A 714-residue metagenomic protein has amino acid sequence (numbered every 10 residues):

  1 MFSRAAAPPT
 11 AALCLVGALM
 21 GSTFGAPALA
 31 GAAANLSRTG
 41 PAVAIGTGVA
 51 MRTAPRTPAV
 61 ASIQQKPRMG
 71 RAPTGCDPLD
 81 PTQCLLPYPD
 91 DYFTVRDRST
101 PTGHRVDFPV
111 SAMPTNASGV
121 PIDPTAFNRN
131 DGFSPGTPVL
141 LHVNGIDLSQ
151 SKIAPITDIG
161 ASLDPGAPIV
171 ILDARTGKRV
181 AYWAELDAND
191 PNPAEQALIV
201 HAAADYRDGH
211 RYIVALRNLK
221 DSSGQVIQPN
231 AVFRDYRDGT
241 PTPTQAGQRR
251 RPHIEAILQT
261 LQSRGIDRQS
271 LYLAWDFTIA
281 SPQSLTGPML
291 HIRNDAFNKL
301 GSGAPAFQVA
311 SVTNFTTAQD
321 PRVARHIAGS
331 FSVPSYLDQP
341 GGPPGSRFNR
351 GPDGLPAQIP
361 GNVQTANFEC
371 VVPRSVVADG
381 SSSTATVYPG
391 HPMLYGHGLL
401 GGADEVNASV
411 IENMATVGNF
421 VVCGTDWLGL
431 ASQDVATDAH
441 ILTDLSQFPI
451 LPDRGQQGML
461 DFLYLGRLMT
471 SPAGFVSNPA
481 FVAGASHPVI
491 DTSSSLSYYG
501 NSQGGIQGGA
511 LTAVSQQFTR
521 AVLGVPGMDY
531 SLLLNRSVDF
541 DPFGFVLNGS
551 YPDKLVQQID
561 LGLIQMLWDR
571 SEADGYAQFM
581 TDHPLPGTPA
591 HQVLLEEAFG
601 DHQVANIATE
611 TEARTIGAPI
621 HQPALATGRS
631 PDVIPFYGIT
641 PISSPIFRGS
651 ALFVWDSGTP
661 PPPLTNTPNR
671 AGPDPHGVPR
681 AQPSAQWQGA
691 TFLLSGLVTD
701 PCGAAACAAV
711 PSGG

Functional and structural regions predicted by a protein language model:
T10-T23: Bacterial N-terminal signal peptides
M20-A59: Signal peptide processing junction and immediate N-terminal pro/mature segment of secreted/exported proteins
G48-T53, T57-V312, A318-G342: Acidic, low-complexity Ser/Thr/Gly/Pro-rich repeat segments typical of extracellular/periplasmic and surface-exposed
D190-R217, D221-S222, G361-I411: A conserved hydrophobic secondary-structure block that centers on an alpha-helix together with its immediately flanking
P305-A385: Domain-level recognition of soluble alpha/beta enzyme cores, biased toward histidine phosphatases/phosphomutases
Q339-T365, S381-S486: Cap/lid segment of the alpha/beta-hydrolase catalytic domain
R454-Q457, R520-G714: C-terminal subdomain of alpha/beta-hydrolase-fold enzymes, centered on the catalytic histidine and its supporting
P479-N535: Primarily recognizes the serine-hydrolase "nucleophile elbow" in alpha/beta-hydrolase and SGNH/GDSL folds
